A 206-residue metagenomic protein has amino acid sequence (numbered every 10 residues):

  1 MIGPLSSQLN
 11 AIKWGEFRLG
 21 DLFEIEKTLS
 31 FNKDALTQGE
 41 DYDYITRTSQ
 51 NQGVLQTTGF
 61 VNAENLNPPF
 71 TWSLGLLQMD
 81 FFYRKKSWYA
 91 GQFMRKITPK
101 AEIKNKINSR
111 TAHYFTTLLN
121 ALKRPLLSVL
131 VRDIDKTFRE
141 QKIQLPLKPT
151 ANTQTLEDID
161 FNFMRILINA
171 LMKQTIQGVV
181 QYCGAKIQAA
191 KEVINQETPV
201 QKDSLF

Functional and structural regions predicted by a protein language model:
M1-Q52, A151-F206: Non-catalytic DNA-recognition/assembly elements of restriction-modification systems
G20-I143: DNA target-recognition domains and sequence-specific DNA-contacting regions of bacterial/archaeal
G91, K148, A185: Residue-level signal for threonine
R124-L130, D135-R165, Q177: A cross-kingdom feature marking solvent-exposed beta-strand/loop segments within repeated, beta-rich binding/scaffold
